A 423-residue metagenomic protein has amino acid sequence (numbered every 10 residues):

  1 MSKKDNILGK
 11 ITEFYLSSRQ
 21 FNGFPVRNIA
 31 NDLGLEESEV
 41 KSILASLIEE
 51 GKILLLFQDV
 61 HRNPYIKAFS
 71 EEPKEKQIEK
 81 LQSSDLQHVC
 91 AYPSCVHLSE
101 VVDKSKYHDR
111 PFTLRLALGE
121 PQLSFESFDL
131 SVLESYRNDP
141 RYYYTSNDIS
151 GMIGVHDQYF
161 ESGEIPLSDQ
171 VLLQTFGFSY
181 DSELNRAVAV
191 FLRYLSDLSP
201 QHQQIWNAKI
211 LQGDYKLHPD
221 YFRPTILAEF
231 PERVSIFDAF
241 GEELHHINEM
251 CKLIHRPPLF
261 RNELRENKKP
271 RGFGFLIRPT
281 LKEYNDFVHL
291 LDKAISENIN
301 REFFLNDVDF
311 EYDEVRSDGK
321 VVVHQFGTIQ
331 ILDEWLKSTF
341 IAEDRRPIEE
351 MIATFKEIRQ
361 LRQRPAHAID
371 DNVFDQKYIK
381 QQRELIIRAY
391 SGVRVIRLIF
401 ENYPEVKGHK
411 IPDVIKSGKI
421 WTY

Functional and structural regions predicted by a protein language model:
M1-E13: Short alpha-helical segments that sit at the start of domains
K3, F24-L44, E49, L55-Y65 (+3 more regions): Amphipathic alpha-helical interface elements
L16-F21: Short helix-capping/hinge SLiMs at alpha-helix to coil transitions
D371: An amphipathic, hydrophobic-aromatic interaction surface with interspersed Lys/Arg that forms lipid/phosphate-bearing
Q381-V395: Short, surface-exposed polybasic-and-hydrophobic patches located at secondary-structure transitions
